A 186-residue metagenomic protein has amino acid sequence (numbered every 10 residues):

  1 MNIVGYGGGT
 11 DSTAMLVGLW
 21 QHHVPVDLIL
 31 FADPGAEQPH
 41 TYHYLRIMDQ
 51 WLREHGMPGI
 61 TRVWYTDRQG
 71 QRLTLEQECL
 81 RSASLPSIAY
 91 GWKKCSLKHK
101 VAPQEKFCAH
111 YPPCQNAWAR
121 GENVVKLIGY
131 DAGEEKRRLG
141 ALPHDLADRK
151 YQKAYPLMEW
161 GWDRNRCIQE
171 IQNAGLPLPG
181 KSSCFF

Functional and structural regions predicted by a protein language model:
M1-F186: Nucleotide-activated chemistry modules centered on ATP-dependent adenylation/adenylyltransferase
